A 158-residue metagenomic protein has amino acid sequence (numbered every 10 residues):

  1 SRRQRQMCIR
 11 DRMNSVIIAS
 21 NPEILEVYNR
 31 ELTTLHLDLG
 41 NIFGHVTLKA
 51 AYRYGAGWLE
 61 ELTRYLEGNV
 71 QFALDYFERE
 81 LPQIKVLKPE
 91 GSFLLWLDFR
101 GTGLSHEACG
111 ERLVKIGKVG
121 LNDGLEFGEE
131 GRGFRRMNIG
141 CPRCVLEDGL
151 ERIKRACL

Functional and structural regions predicted by a protein language model:
S1-I9: Single conserved hydrophobic/aromatic residue that forms the stacking wall/gate of nucleotide- or nucleobase-binding
S15-P22: Short beta-strand-to-turn element immediately C-terminal to the catalytic PLP-Schiff-base lysine in fold type I
P22-E23, I42-E61, E78-L81, G101: Amphipathic alpha-helix from the class-I
E26-T33, A51-L74: Structural signature of PLP-dependent enzymes
L32-G40, I84: Glycine/threonine-rich helix-loop capping motifs at alpha-helix boundaries
K49, Y65-L74, V86-F99, G131: Conserved glycine-rich beta-strand-loop-beta hairpin in the small C-terminal domain of fold type I
L74, Q83-V86, G120-L125: A short linear hydrophobic-aromatic micro-motif
R112-L121, F127-L158: PLP-dependent enzyme catalytic core of the Aspartate aminotransferase-like
